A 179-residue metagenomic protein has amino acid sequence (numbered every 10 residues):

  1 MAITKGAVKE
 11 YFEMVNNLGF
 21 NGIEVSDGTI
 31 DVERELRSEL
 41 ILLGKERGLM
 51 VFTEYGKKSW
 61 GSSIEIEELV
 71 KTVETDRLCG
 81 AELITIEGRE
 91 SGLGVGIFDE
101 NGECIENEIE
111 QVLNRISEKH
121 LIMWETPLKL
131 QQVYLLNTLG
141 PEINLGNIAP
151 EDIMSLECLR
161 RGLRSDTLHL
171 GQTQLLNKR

Functional and structural regions predicted by a protein language model:
M1, R47-S62, S117-M123: Short beta-strand/loop segments at the ligand-binding rim of alpha/beta enzyme cores
A2-Y11, D27-L49, S62-S63, G92-I109 (+2 more regions): Active-site-adjacent beta->alpha loops and helix N-cap segments on the catalytic face of soluble alpha/beta enzymes
A7-Y11, I64-R77, P127-P141: Catalytic cores of alpha/beta
V15, G80: Conserved, mostly hydrophobic/aromatic
I23-V25, V51-Y55, I84-I86, H120-T126 (+1 more regions): Hydrophobic faces of well-ordered beta-strands that scaffold small-molecule active sites in alpha/beta enzyme cores
G28, G56-K57, G88-S91: Histidine- and/or cysteine-centered catalytic micro-motif in compact active-site loops
E110-R179: C-terminal alpha-helical cap/extension of soluble enzyme domains
